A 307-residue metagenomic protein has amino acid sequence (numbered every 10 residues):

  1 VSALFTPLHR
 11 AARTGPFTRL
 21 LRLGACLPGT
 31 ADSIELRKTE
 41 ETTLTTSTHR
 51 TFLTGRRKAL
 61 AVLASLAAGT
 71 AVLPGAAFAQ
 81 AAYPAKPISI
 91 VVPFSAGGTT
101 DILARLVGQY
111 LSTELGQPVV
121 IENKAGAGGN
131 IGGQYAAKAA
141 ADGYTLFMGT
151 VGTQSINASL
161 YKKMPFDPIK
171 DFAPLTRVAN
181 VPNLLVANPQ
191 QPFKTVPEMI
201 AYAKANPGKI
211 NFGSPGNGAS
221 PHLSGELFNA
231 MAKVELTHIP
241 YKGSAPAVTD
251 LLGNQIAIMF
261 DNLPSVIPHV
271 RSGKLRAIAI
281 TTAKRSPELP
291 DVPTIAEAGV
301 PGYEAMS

Functional and structural regions predicted by a protein language model:
A3-A12, P16-T54, A61-V72: N-terminal secretory signal peptides
A61, Q80, T113, K194-A205 (+4 more regions): Replace "anionic and nucleotidyl ligands
L73-A79: Sec/Tat signal peptide C-region and signal peptidase I cleavage site
A79-K170, K209-N211, N217, K233-N262 (+1 more regions): N-terminal (or domain-start) structured segment
K138-G143, V151, S159-P246, I295-S307: Hinge/capping helix and adjacent helix->loop/strand transition within the periplasmic-binding protein
T150-V151, P189, L263-P264, T282-A283: Short secondary-structure boundary segments
K194, V266-S307: C-terminal lobe and pocket-closing loops of periplasmic/extracytoplasmic Venus-flytrap solute-binding proteins
